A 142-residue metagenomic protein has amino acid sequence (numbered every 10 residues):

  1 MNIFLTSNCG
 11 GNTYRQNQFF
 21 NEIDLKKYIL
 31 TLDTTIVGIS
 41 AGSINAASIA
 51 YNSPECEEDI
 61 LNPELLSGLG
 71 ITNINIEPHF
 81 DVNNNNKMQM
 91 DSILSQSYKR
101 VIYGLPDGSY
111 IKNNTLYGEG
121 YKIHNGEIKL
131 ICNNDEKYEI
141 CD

Functional and structural regions predicted by a protein language model:
M1-L5: Short acidic/histidine-rich motifs immediately flanking catalytic phosphotransfer sites in two-component signaling
N8-Y14, N73-P78: Short, basic, glycine/proline-bearing loop/turn elements
C9, T31-S48: Catalytic nucleophile loop
T13-E22: Glycine/threonine-rich flexible loop motifs
Y14, S43-A46, I111: Short gly/pro/ser/thr-enriched loop/turn and capping motifs at secondary-structure boundaries
F20, S48, T115: Short, flexible helix/strand-to-coil boundary loops that buttress conserved ligand/catalytic motifs in alpha/beta
E22-T34: Catalytic-core regions built around general acid/base machinery
N52-D142: C-terminal and late-domain segments of enzyme folds
